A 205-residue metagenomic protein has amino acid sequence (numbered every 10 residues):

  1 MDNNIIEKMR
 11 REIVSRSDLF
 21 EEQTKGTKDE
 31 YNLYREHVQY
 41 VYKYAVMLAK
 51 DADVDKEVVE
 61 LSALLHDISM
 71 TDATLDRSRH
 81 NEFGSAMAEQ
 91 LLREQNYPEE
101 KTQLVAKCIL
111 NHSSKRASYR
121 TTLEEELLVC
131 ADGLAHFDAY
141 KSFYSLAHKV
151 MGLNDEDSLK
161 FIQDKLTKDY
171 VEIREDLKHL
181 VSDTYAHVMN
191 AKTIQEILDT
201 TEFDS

Functional and structural regions predicted by a protein language model:
M1-N4, K8, K25-D53, L65 (+1 more regions): Divalent metal-dependent phosphate-bond-processing catalytic cores, especially two-metal-ion Mg2+/Mn2+ enzymes that act
E12-K28: Generic N-terminal amphipathic, Lys/Arg-enriched alpha-helix
E21-T24, A49, I68-A73, L92 (+2 more regions): Short amphipathic alpha-helical interaction patches enriched in hydrophobic/aromatic residues with interspersed Lys/Arg
V41, R79-E94: An active-site-proximal "capping" alpha-helix that borders the catalytic cofactor pocket
K56-L75, H80, G84, V105-S114 (+1 more regions): His-Asp-centered metal-binding catalytic motifs of divalent-metal-dependent phosphohydrolases/nucleases
